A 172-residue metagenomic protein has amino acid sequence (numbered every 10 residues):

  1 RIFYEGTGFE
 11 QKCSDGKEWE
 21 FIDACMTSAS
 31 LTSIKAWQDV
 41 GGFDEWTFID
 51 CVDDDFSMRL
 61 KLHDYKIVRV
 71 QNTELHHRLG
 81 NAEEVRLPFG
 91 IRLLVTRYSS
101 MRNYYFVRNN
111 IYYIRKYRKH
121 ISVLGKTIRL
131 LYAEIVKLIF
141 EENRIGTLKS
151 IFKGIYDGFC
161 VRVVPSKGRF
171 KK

Functional and structural regions predicted by a protein language model:
R1-G42: Acidic/His-rich active-site region of diverse nucleotide-sugar glycosyltransferases
W19-I22, V95, S99-N103: Short Gly/Pro-enriched turn/cap motifs at secondary-structure boundaries
D23, S30, V68, N103-Y104: Residues that recognize and position ribonucleotide moieties
S30, A36-G41, W46-H76: A short, conserved alpha-helix in the catalytic core of glycosyltransferases
H63, V70-L94: Active-site donor/metal-binding and catalytic loop motifs of nucleotide-sugar-dependent glycosylation enzymes
M101, F106-I111: A conserved mid-domain beta-alpha-beta active-site/ligand-binding segment of alpha/beta enzyme cores
R115-K172: Non-catalytic, C-terminal membrane-associated alpha-helical segments of glycosyltransferases
